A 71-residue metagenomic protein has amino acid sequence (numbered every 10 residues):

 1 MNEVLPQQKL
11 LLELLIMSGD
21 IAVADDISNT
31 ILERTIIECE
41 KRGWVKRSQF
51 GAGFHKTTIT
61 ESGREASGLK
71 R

Functional and structural regions predicted by a protein language model:
M1-T30: Short amphipathic alpha-helical interface segments
D26-G43, F54: Short amphipathic alpha-helical interaction segments
R47: Short beta-strand "wing" residues that participate in macromolecule-binding interfaces
G51: Phosphate-handling catalytic cores of nucleic-acid transaction enzymes
H55, E61-R71: Short, amphipathic alpha-helical interaction segments positioned at domain boundaries
